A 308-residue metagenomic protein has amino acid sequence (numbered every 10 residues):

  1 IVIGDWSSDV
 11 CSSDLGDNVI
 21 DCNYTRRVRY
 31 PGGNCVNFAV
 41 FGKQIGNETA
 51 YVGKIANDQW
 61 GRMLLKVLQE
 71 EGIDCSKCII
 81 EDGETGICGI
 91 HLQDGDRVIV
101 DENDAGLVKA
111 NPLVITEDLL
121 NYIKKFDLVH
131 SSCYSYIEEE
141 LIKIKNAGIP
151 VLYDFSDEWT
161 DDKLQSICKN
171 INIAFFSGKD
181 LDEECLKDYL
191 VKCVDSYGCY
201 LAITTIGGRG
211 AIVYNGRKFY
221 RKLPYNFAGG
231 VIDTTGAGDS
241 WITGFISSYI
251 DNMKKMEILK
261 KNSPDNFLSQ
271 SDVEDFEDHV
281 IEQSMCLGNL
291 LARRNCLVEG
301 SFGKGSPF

Functional and structural regions predicted by a protein language model:
I1-V10: Single conserved hydrophobic/aromatic residue that forms the stacking wall/gate of nucleotide- or nucleobase-binding
G4, N121-Y122, L164-I167, D195: Structural alpha-helical scaffold elements that stabilize or flank donor/cofactor-binding regions in carbohydrate
I20-D21, N47-D127: Conserved N-terminal subdomain of the carbohydrate kinase-like
D21-V40: Short catalytic helix/loop segments, enriched in acidic residues and glycine and frequently bearing histidine
V28-R29, G33, D104-G106, F155-T160 (+2 more regions): Short, acidic/turn-prone active-site loops that include or flank metal/cofactor- and phosphate-binding residues
N37-E48, S248-I250: Alpha-helix C-terminal capping segments
L128-K192, R209-G210: Conserved beta-alpha-beta core of the PfkB/ribokinase-like small-molecule kinase fold
K187-F308: Conserved phosphate-binding/catalytic region of the ribokinase-like
